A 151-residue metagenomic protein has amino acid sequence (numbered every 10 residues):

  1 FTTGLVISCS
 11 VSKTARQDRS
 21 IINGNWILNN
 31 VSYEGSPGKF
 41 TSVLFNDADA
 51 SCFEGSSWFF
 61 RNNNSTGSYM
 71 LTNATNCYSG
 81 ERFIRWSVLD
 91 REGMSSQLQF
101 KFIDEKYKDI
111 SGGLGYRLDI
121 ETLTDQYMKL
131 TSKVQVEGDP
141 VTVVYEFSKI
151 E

Functional and structural regions predicted by a protein language model:
F1-G4: Sec-dependent N-terminal signal peptides
V6-S8: C-terminal motif of bacterial Sec signal peptides marking the signal peptidase cleavage site
S10-I27: N-terminal helix-cap/turn-to-beta initiation motif at the start of protein domains
V11, I84-V88, Y127-E151: Edge beta-strand at a domain terminus
N25-N63: Post-signal-peptide N-terminal segment of Sec-exported extracytoplasmic proteins
S32-E34, G55-L123: Contiguous, well-ordered beta-strand patches that form the walls/edges of small beta-barrel/beta-sandwich domains
S36-G38, M94-S96, V136-G138: Short acidic, Gly/Pro-enriched loop/turn segments at secondary-structure junctions
F40-S51, D104-D109, G113, T142-I150: Short, surface-exposed polybasic-and-hydrophobic patches located at secondary-structure transitions
